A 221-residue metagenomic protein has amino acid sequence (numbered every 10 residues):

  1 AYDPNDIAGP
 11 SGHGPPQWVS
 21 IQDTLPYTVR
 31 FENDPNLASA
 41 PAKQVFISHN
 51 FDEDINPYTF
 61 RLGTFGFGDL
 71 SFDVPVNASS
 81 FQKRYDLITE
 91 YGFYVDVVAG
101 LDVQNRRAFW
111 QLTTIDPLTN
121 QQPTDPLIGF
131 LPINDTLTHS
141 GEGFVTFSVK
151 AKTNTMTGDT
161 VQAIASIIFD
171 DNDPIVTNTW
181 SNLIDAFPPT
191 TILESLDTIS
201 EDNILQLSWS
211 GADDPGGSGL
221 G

Functional and structural regions predicted by a protein language model:
A1-G221: Exported/extracytosolic protein signature
